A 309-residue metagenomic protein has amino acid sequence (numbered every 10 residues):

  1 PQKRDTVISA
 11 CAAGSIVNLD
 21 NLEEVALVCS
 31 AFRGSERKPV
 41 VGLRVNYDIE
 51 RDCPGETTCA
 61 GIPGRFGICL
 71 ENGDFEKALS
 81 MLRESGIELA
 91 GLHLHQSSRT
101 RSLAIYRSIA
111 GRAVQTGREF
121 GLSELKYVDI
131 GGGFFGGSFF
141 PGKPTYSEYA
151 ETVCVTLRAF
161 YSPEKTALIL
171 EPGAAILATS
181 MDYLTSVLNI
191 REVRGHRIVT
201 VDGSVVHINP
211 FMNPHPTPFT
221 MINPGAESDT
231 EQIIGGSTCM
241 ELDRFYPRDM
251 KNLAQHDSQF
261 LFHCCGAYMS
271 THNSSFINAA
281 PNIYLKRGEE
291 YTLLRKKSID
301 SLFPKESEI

Functional and structural regions predicted by a protein language model:
P1-Y127, F134: Active-site-proximal beta-alpha core segment in soluble small-molecule metabolic enzymes
L22, N46-D48, H95, G131 (+4 more regions): Anionic group-transfer/hydrolysis microenvironments
E23, L70-G73, K77, A104 (+9 more regions): Conserved active-site and cofactor/substrate-binding residues in soluble primary-metabolism enzymes
V28-C29, D52-C53, F139-F140, T179-S180 (+1 more regions): Short glycine-/acidic-enriched loop or helix-start segments at secondary-structure transitions that form or flank
G42-R44, H93, D129, I169 (+2 more regions): Conserved beta-strand segments that form the floor/walls of ligand-binding pockets within enzyme and binding domains
S97, R107-I169: Acidic, glycine-rich loop-and-beta core segments that form the ion-binding/anion-interacting portion of active sites
T100-I109, G137-A150, A178-N189, P247-M250: Short glycine/threonine-rich loop-to-helix capping motif typified by GTGT followed within a few residues by an Asp-Pro
T152, P163-I309: Charged (often Lys/Glu-rich) extended helix/loop segments that serve as interaction or gating elements
